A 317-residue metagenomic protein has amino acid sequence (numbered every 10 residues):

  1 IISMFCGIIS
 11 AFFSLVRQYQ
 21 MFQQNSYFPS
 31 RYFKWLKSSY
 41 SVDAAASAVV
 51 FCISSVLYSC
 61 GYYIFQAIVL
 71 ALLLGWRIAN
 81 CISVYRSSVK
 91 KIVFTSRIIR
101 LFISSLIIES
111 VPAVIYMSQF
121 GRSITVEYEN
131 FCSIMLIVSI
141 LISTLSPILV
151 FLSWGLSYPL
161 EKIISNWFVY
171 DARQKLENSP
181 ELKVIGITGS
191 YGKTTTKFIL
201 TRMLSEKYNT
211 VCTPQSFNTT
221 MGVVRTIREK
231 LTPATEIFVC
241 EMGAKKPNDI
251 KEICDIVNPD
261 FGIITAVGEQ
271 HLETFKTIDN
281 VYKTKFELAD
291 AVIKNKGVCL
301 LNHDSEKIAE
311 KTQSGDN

Functional and structural regions predicted by a protein language model:
I1-W76, Y85, P112-E127, L136-L182 (+1 more regions): ATP-dependent carboxylate-amine ligase catalytic core
S38-S47, T95-I108: Select subsegments of transmembrane alpha-helices in polytopic membrane proteins, especially boundary-proximal
N80-S104, R122-V126: Transmembrane alpha-helical segments that serve as helix-helix packing and pore/cofactor-lining elements in multipass
S104-S105, V114-G121, A309-G315: Short, aromatic/basic amphipathic alpha-helical patches
V184-S205: Glycine-rich phosphate-binding P-loop
T188-G189, Q215, E241-M242, L300-H303: Small/polar loops that bind or transfer phosphate-bearing groups
T196, E252, G262, G297-V298: Secondary-structure boundary/capping residues
I264-N317: Acidic, Mg2+-coordinating active-site environments of NTP-dependent enzymes
